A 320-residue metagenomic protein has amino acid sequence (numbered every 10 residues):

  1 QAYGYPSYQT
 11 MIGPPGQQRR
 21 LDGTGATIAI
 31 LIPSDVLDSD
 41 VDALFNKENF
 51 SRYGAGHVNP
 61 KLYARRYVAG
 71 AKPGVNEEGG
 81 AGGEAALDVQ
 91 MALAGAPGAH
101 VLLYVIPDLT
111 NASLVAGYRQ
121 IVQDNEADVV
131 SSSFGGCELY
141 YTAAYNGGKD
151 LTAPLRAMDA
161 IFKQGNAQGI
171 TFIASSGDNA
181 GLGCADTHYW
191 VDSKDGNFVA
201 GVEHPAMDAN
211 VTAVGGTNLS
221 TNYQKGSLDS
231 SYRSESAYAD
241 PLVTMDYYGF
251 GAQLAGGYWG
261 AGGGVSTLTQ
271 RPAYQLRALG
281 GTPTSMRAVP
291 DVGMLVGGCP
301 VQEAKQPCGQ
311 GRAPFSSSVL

Functional and structural regions predicted by a protein language model:
Q1-G216, F250-L320: Substrate-binding/charge-relay-adjacent region of secreted/lumenal peptidase catalytic domains
G201, D208-G251: Non-catalytic alpha/beta scaffold blocks inside enzyme catalytic domains
